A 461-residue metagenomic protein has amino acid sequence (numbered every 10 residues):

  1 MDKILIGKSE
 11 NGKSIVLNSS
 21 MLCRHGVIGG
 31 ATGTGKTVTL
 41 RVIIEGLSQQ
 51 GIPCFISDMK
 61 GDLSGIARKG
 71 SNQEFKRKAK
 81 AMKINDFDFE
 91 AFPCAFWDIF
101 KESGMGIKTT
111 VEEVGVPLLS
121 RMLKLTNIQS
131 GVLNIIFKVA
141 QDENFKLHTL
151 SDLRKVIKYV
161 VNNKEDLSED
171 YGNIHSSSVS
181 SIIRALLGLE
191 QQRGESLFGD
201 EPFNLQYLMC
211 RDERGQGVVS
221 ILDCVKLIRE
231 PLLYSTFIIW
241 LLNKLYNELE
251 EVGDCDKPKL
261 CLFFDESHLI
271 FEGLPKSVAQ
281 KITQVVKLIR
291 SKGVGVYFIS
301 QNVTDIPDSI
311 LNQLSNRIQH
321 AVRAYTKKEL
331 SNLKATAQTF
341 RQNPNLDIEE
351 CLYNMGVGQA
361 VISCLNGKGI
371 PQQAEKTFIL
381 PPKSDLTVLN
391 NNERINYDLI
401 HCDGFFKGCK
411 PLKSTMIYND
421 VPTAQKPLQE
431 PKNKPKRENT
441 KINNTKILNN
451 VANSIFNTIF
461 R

Functional and structural regions predicted by a protein language model:
M1-S14: N-terminal pre-Walker A segment at the start of P-loop NTPase domains
K13, M21-G26, Q216-S220: Pre-Walker A (Motif I) flank of P-loop NTPase domains
C23, K60-S64, K101-G104, K226-R229 (+6 more regions): Conserved nucleotide-binding/hydrolysis micro-motifs of P-loop NTPases
I28-T32, V303: The conserved Walker
K36: Conserved lysine of the Walker
V42-E45, A67-K83, Q284-P371: Conserved ATP-driven motor cores of ASCE-family P-loop NTPases powering translocation/secretion/packaging/pilus
I44-C54, G61-K287, C351-G356, I362-S363: P-loop NTPase motor domains
G106-T109, C351-R461: Conserved P-loop NTPase motor module
